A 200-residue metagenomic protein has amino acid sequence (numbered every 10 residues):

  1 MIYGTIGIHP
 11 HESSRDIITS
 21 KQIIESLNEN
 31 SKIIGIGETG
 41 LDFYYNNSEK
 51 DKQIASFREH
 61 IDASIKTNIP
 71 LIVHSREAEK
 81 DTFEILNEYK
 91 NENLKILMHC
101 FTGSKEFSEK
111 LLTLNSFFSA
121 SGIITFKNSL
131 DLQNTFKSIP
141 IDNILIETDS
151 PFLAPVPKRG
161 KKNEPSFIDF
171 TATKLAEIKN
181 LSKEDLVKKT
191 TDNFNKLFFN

Functional and structural regions predicted by a protein language model:
M1-I8: Helix-coil boundary/capping segments in enzymes
I6, I34-T39, D142-S150: Non-cysteine beta-strand/loop elements that form the S-adenosyl-L-methionine
P10-L114, N134-T135, I139, P157-P165 (+2 more regions): Divalent metal-binding pocket/active-site signature
V73, M98, S119-G122, E147-T148 (+1 more regions): Thr-Gly-centered strand-to-loop micro-motif
N115-K127: His/Asp/Glu-enriched short active-site or ligand-binding loop at hydrolase and phosphoryl-transfer sites
T125, P151-L153, G160: Short Gly/Pro-enriched loop/turn and capping motifs at secondary-structure junctions
S166-N200: Mid-to-C-terminal alpha-helical segments outside catalytic/metal-binding sites
